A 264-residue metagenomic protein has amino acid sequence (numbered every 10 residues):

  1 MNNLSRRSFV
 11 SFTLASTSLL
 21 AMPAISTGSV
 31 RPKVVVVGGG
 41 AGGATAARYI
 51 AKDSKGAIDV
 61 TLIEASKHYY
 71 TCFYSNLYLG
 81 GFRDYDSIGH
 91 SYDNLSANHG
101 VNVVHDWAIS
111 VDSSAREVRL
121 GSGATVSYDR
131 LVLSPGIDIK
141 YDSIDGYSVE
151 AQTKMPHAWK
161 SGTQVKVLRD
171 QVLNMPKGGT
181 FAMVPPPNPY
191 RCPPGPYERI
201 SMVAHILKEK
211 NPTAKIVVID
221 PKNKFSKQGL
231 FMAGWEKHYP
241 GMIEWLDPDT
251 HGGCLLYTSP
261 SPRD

Functional and structural regions predicted by a protein language model:
M1-T17: N-terminal secretory signal peptides and thylakoid transit peptides that target proteins across membranes
T17-V30: A short, basic/flexible loop-to-alpha-helix module at the beginning of a structural domain
T27-N102, P187-G229: Beta1-alpha1 glycine-rich phosphate/pyrophosphate-binding loop at the start of Rossmann-like nucleotide-binding domains
D106-S114, D247-L256: A conserved short coil-to-beta-strand element within the FAD-binding core of flavoproteins
S127-G136, S259: Short hydrophobic core segments
P135-K210: Glycine-rich dinucleotide-binding loop and its adjacent helix/turn
G234-P248: A glycine-rich helix N-cap at a beta->alpha junction
Y257-D264: Conserved small/polar residues in nucleotide/adenosyl-binding loops
